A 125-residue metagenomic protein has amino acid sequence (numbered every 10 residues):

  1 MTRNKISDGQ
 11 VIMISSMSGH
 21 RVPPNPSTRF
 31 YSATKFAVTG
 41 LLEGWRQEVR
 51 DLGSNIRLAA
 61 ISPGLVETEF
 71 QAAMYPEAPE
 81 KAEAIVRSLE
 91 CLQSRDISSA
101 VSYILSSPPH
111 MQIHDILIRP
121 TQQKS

Functional and structural regions predicted by a protein language model:
M1, G53, Q112: A short, flexible helix-to-loop-to-beta junction within the catalytic ATP-binding CA
M1, V49, I104, P108: Hydrophobic pocket-lining residues that define ligand/cofactor binding sites across diverse proteins
T2-A37, E43, Q47-D51, L65: Catalytic loop of short-chain dehydrogenase/reductase
S15-S18, M74, P120: Short, small-residue-rich loop/turn micro-motifs
P26-R29, A73-E77: Short, glycine/charged-enriched secondary-structure capping and boundary segments
L42, R46, S98-V101: Short-chain dehydrogenase/reductase
I56, A60-I61, P79-S125: C-terminal helical subdomain
L65-M74: Short beta-loop-alpha junction of Rossmann-like oxidoreductase domains
